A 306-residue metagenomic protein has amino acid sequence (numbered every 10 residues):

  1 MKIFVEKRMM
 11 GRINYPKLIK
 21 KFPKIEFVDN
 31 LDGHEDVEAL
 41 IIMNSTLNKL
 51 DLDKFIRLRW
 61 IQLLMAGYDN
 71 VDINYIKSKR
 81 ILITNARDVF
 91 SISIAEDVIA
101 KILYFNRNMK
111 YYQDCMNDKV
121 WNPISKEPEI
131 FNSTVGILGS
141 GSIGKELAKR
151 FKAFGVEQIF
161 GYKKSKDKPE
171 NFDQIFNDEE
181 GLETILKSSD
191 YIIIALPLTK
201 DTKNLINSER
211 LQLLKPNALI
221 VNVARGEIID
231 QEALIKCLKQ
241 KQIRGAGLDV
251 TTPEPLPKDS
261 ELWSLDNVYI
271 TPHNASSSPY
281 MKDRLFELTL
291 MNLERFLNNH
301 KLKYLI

Functional and structural regions predicted by a protein language model:
M1-L82, N207: An N-terminal-biased, well-structured beta-alpha scaffold segment characteristic of Rossmann-like dinucleotide-binding
G33-E35, L52-F55, I130, I185-S189 (+2 more regions): A short, aliphatic-rich alpha-helical micro-motif
I81, A86-T134, E146, F154 (+1 more regions): Phosphate-binding beta-alpha-beta segment of Rossmann-like dinucleotide-binding domains, i.e., the NAD(P)
T84-D97, Y111, T252-I306: C-terminal helix-to-coil terminal segments
G136-G139: Conserved N-terminal Rossmann-fold NAD(P)-binding element of oxidoreductases
I143: Hydrophobic/small residue at the entry helix of a nucleotide-binding pocket
F154-N171: NAD(P)-binding Rossmann-fold cofactor-contacting core
K166-E261: Rossmann-like adenosine-cofactor binding region
